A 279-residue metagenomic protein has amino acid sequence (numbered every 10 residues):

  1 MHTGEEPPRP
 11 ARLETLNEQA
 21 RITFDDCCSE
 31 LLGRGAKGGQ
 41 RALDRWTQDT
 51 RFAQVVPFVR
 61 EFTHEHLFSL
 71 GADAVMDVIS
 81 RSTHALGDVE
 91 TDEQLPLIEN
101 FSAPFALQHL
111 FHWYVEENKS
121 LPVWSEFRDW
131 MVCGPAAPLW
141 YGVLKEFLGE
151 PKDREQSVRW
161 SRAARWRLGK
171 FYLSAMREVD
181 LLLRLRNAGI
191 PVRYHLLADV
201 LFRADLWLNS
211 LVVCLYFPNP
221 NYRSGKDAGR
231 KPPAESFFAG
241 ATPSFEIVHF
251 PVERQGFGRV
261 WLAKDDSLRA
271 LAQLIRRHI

Functional and structural regions predicted by a protein language model:
M1-V143: Nuclease-adjacent, charged terminal/linker segments that flank catalytic cores
N100, E126-R128, P151, S157 (+1 more regions): Intrinsically disordered, low-complexity, charge-dense segments enriched in Lys/Arg and Glu/Asp interspersed
W130-W166: Short basic alpha-helical hairpin corresponding to helix-turn-helix/winged-helix-like nucleic-acid-binding
S157-V192: Acidic-basic catalytic patches of nuclease active cores, encompassing PD-(D/E)XK and other metal-cofactor nuclease
L185, L206, L211-N219: Conserved catalytic cores of phosphodiester-cleaving nucleases, focusing on short active-site segments
Y194-L197, F217-P218: Extended serine/threonine-enriched, polar tracts that run as long, contiguous segments within proteins
L197-N209: Beta-rich nucleic-acid/ligand-interaction surfaces
Y216-R277: Catalytic cores of nucleic-acid endonucleases
